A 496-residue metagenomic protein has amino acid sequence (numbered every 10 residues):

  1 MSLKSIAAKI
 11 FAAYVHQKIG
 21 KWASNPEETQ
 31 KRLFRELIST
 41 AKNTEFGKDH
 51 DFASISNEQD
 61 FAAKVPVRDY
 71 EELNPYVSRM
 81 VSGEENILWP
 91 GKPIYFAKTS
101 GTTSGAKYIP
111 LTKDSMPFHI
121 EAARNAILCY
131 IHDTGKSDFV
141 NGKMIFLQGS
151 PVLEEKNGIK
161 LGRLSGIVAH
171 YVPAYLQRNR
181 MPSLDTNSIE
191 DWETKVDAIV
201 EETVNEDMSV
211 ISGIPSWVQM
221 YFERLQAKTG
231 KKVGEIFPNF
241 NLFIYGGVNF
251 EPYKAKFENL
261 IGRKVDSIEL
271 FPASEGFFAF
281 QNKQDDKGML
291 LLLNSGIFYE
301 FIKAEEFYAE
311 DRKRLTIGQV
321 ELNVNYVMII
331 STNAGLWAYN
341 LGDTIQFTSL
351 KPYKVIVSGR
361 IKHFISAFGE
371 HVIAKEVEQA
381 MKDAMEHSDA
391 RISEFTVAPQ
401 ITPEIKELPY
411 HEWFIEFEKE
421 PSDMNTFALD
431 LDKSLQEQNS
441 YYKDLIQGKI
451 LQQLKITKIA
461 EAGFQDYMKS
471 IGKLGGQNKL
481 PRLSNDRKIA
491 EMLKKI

Functional and structural regions predicted by a protein language model:
M1-A53, D60-R68, Y76, S82-G83 (+1 more regions): Active-site glycine/GP-rich loop and adjacent strand/helix microenvironment that borders small-molecule binding pockets
R35, M80-V81, F118, L161-R163: Replace "small metal-dependent catalytic modules" with "small catalytic or cofactor-binding modules
H50-S56, D138-N141: Short, glycine/acidic-rich hinge or "gate" loops at secondary-structure transitions that mediate conformational
V81-A97: Conserved pre-ATP/AMP-binding loop-to-beta segment of ANL
F96-I109: Conserved adenylation A10 loop of the ANL superfamily
I109-L111, K156-N157, E223: Short, solvent-exposed loop/turn and secondary-structure capping segments
L111-D133: Conserved structural elements of the adenylate-forming
Y130-A174: Conserved AMP-binding loop of ANL adenylate-forming enzymes
